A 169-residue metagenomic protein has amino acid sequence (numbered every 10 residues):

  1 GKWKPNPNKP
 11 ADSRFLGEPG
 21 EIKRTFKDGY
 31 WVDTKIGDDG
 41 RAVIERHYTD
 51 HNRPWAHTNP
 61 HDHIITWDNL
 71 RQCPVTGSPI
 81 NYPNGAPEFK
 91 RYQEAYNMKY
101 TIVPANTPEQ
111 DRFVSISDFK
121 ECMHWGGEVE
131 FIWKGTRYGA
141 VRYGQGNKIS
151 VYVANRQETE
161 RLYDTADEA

Functional and structural regions predicted by a protein language model:
G1-K23, K99-E130: Negatively charged, low-complexity tracts enriched in Asp/Glu with abundant Ser/Thr
G1-N97: Catalytic toxin/effector domains delivered as secreted proteins or via bacterial secretion systems
T25-G37, M123-N155: Amphipathic, interaction-prone secondary-structure segments
R46-W67, G144-A169: Acidic, aromatic-enriched beta-alpha/helix-loop junctions
E88-I102, I116, K134: A short, highly charged, low-complexity intrinsically disordered segment
A95-Y96, P108, D164-A169: Short, intrinsically disordered, charge-balanced linker/junction segments flanking boundaries in proteins
